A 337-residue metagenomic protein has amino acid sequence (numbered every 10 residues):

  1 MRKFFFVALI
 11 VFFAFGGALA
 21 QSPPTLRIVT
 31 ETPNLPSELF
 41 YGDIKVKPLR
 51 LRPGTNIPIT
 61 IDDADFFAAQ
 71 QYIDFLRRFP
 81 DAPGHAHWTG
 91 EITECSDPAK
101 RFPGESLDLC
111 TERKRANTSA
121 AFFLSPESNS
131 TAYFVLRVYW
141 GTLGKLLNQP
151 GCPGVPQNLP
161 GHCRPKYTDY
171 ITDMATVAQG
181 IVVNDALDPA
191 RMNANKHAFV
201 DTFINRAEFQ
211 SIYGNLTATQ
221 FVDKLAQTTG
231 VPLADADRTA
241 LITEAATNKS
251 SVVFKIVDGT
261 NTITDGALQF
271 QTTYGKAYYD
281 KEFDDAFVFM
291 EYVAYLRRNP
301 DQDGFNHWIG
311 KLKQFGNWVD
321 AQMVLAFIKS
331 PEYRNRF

Functional and structural regions predicted by a protein language model:
M1-F4: Positively charged n-region of N-terminal signal peptides that target proteins for export
F6-V7, I242: General helical structural elements
V7-G16: Bacterial N-terminal signal peptides
L19-F337: Composition-driven recognition of low-complexity segments enriched in small/aliphatic/hydroxylated residues
